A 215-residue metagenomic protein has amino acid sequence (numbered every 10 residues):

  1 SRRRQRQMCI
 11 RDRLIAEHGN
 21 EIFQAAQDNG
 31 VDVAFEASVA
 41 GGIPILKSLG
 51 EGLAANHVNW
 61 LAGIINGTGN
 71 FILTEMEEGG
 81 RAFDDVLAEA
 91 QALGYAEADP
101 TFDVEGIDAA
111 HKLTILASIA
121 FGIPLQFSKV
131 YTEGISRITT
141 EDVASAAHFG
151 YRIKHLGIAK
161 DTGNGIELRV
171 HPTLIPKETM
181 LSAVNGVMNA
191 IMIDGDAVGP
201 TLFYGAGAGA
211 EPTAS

Functional and structural regions predicted by a protein language model:
R3-I10: Short, small-residue-biased leader/transition segments that mark boundaries at the very start of proteins
Q7, A16, V33-A37, W60-G63 (+1 more regions): General beta-strand structural signal in soluble alpha/beta enzymes
Q7, D32-V33, E97, I153: Hydrophobic beta-strand scaffold residues
D12-E51: Rossmann-fold NAD(P)-binding glycine/threonine-rich loop
E17, A40, P44, N56 (+6 more regions): Conserved active-site and cofactor/substrate-binding residues in soluble primary-metabolism enzymes
I45-V58, I72-R81, H111-L125: Oxidoreductase and adenylate-handling cofactor-binding alpha/beta cores
D85-A183, M188-A190: Substrate-binding/catalytic subdomain of NAD(P)-dependent oxidoreductase enzymes
T179-S215: ATP-dependent carboxylate/acyl-activation modules
